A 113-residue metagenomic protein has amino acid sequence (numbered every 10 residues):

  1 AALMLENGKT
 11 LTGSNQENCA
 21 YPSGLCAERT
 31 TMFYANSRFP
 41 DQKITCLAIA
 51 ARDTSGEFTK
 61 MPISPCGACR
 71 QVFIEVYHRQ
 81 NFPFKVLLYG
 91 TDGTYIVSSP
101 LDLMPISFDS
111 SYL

Functional and structural regions predicted by a protein language model:
A1-L5: Short beta-strand scaffold segments in enzyme catalytic cores
T12-Y112: Zn2+-dependent cytidine deaminase-like catalytic core
